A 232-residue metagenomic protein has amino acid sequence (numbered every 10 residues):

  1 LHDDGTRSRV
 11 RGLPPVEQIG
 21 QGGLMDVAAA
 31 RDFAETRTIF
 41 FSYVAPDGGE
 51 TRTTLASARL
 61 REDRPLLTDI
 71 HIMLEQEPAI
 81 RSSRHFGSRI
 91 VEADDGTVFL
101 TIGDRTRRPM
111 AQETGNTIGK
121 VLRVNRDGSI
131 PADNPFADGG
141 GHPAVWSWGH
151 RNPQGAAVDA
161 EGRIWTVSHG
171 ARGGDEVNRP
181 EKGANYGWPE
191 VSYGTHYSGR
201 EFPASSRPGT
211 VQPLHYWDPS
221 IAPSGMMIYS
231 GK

Functional and structural regions predicted by a protein language model:
L1-P109, G155-V158, G162-G170, P219-K232: Acidic, Gly/Ser/Thr-rich repeat motifs that build Ca2+-stabilized beta-propeller blades
S8, G22-L24, D32, D104-K232: Beta-propeller domain segments
